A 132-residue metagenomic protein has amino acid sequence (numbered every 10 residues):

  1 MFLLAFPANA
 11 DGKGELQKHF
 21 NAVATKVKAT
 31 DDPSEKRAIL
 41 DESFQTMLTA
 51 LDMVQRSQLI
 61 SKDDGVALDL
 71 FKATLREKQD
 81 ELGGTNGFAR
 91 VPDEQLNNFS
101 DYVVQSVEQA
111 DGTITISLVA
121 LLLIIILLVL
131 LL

Functional and structural regions predicted by a protein language model:
M1-L3: Bacterial N-terminal signal peptides
A5, N9, V23, V91 (+1 more regions): Generic signature of intrinsically disordered, low-complexity segments enriched in small/polar residues
P7-I60: N-terminal leader/propeptide segments of preproteins
E15, H19-A22, E42, T46 (+5 more regions): Extracytoplasmic/secreted proteins, especially bacterial periplasmic and envelope-associated proteins
K62-S117: Membrane-proximal, non-transmembrane alpha-helical segments
L118-L131: Core hydrophobic alpha-helical membrane-spanning segments
